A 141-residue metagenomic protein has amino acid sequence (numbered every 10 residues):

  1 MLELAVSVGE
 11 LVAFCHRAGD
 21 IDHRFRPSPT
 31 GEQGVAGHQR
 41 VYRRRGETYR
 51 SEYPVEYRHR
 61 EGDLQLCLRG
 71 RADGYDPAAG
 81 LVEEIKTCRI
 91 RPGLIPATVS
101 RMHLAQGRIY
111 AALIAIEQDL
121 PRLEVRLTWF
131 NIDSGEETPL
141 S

Functional and structural regions predicted by a protein language model:
M1-G80, A105: Metal-dependent nuclease catalytic cores that hydrolyze phosphodiester bonds in DNA/RNA, characterized by
H16-I21, T87-R89, F130-G135: Short acidic (Asp/Glu) and glycine-rich catalytic loops that position anionic groups and cofactors
H38, G70-P96, Y110-A112: Conserved catalytic cores of phosphodiester-cleaving nucleases, focusing on short active-site segments
Q39-R45, T98-L127: Metal-dependent nuclease catalytic cores in nucleic-acid-processing enzymes, especially RNase H-like/related
R58-G62, L81, I90-P92, I132-S134: Generic "edge-of-domain/loop-turn" microfeature
E61-Q65, I95, Q118-L120: Short, solvent-exposed loop/turn segments that connect beta-strands within catalytic domains and beta-strand-rich
D119-S141: Substrate-binding beta-hairpin/strand module that engages nucleic acids
